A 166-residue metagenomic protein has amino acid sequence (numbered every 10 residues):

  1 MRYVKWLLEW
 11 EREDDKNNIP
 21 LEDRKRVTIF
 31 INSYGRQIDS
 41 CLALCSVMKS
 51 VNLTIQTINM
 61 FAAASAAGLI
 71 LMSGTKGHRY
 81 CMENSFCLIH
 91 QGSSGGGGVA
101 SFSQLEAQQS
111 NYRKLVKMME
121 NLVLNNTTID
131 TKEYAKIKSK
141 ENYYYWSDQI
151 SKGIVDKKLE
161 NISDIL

Functional and structural regions predicted by a protein language model:
M1-L166: Terminal-region recognition feature
